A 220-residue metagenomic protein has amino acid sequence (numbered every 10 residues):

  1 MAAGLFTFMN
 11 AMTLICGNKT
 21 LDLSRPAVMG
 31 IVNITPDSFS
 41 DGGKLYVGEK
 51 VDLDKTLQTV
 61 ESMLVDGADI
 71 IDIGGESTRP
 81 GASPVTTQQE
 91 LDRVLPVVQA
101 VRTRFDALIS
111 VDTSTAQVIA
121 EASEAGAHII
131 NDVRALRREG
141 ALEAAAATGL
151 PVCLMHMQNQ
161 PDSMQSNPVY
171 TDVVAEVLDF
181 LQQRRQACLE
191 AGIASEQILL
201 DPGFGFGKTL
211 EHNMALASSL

Functional and structural regions predicted by a protein language model:
F6-F39, Q186, I193: N-terminal amphipathic alpha-helix/helix-capping segment at the start of soluble metabolic enzymes
A27, R104-D112, I129: Short beta-strand/loop segments at the ligand-binding rim of alpha/beta enzyme cores
V32, M63, G67, D112 (+2 more regions): Conserved, mostly hydrophobic/aromatic
I34, S38-D41, T78-G81, A125 (+1 more regions): Conserved anion-binding
F39-L45, D69-L95, F204-L210: Glycine-rich, proline-tolerant flexible connector loops at the mouths of alpha/beta enzymes
S40-S62, Q89-D92, A135, A175-L181 (+1 more regions): Glycine-rich anion/phosphate-binding loops
K50-I73, E121-I129, L136-R137, R185-Q186 (+1 more regions): Alpha/beta enzyme core
P84-S110, A147-M157, S218-L220: Alpha-helix-loop-beta-strand connector modules within alpha/beta enzyme cores
